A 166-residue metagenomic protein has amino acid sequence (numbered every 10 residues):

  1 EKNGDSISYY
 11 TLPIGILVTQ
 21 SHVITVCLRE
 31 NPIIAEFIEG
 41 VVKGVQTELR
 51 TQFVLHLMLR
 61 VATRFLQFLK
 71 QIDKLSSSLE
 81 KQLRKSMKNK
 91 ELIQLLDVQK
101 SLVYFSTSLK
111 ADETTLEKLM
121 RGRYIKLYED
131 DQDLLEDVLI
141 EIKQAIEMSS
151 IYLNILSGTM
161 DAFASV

Functional and structural regions predicted by a protein language model:
E1-I93, T107: Extended alpha-helical interaction modules
S21, V61, S77-Q82, S86-V166: Membrane-associated alpha-helical segments
